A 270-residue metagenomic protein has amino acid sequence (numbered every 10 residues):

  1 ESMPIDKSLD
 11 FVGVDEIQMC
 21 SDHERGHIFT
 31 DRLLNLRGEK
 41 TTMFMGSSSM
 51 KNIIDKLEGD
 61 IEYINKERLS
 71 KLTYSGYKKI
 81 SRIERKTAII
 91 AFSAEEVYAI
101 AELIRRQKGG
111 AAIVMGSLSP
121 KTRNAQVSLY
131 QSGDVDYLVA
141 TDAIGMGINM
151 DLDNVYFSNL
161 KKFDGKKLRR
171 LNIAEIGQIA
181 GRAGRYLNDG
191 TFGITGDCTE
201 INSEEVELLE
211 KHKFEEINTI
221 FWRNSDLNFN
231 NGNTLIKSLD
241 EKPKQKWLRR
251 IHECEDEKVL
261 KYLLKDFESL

Functional and structural regions predicted by a protein language model:
E1-M3, K71, F92-E95, A112-A125 (+1 more regions): Conserved helicase motor
S2-D10: Short basic/glycine-enriched coil/helix segment immediately N-terminal to the Walker B
S8-L9, R37-T41, G59-I61, E84-K86 (+5 more regions): Short glycine-/polar-rich loops that comprise or flank the Walker A/P-loop and associated switch/sensor motifs
D10-T73: Post-DEXD/H (motif II) to motif III coupling segment of the RecA-like Helicase ATP-binding lobe
I17-S21, G145, K161: Catalytic acidic motif of RecA-like/P-loop NTPases
G38-N52, S132-Y137, M150-H212: Conserved segment of the helicase C-terminal RecA-like domain
T42-M45, K51, R82-Q107, A111-M115 (+1 more regions): Conserved strand-helix element at the start of the C-terminal RecA-like helicase core
A183, D189, G193-L270: C-terminal helicase lobe and adjacent C-terminal extensions/tails of nucleic-acid helicase motors
